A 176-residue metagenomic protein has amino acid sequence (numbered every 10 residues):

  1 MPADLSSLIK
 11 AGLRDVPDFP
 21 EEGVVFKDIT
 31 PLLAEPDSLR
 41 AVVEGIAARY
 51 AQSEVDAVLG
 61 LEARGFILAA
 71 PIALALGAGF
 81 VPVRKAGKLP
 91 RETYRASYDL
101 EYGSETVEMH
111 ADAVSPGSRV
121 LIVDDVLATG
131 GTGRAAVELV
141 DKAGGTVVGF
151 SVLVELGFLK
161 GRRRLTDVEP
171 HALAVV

Functional and structural regions predicted by a protein language model:
M1-V55: Active-site-facing substrate-recognition patch
P2-L5, A11, R134-V176: PRPP-dependent phosphoribosyltransferase catalytic core
Q52, D99-E101, A111-S115, K142-A143 (+2 more regions): Solvent-exposed alpha-helices and their adjacent loops that cap or buttress functional pockets in soluble metabolic
E54-E62: Short glycine-rich phosphate-binding loop at a beta-alpha junction
D56, S118, V148: Conserved acidic residues
I67-L76, V137: Short Gly/Thr/Asp-enriched flexible loops that form oxyanion-binding sites at enzyme active sites
A78-V120: Short, glycine/charge-rich flexible loops or terminal/linker lids adjacent to PRPP-binding catalytic cores
D125, G130: Conserved G/P- and acidic residue-centered "switch" motifs that form tight phosphate/ATP-binding loops in soluble
